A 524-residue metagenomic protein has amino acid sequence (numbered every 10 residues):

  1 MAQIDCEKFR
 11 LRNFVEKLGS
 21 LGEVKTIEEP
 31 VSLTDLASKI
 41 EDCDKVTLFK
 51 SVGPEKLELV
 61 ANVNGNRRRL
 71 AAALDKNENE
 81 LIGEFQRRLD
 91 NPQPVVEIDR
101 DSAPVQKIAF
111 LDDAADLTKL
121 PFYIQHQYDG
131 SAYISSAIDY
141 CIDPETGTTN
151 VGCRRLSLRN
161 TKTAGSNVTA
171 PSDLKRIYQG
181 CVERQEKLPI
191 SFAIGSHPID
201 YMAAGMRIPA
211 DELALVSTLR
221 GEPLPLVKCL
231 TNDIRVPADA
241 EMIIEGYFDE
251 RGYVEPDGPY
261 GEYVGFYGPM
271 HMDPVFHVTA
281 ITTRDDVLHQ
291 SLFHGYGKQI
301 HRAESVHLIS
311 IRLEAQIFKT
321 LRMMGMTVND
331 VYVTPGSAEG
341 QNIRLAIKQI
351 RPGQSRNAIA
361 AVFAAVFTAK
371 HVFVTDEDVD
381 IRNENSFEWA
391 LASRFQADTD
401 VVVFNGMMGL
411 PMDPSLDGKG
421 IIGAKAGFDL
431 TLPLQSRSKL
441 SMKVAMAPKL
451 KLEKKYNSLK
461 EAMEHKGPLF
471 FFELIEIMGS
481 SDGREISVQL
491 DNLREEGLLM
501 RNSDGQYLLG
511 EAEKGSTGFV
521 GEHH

Functional and structural regions predicted by a protein language model:
A2-P259, G265-V275, T279-K451: Extended, highly charged
K451-G467: Positively charged, polyanion-binding regions of nucleic-acid-associated proteins
L452-E453, R501-H524: Short, cationic-aromatic polyanion-contact patches
G467-M478: Short acidic, hydrophobic short linear motifs in intrinsically disordered regions
S481-N492: Short amphipathic alpha-helical interaction segments
G497: Glycine-centered, phosphate/nucleic-acid-interacting loop/turn motifs that mediate DNA/RNA or nucleotide
